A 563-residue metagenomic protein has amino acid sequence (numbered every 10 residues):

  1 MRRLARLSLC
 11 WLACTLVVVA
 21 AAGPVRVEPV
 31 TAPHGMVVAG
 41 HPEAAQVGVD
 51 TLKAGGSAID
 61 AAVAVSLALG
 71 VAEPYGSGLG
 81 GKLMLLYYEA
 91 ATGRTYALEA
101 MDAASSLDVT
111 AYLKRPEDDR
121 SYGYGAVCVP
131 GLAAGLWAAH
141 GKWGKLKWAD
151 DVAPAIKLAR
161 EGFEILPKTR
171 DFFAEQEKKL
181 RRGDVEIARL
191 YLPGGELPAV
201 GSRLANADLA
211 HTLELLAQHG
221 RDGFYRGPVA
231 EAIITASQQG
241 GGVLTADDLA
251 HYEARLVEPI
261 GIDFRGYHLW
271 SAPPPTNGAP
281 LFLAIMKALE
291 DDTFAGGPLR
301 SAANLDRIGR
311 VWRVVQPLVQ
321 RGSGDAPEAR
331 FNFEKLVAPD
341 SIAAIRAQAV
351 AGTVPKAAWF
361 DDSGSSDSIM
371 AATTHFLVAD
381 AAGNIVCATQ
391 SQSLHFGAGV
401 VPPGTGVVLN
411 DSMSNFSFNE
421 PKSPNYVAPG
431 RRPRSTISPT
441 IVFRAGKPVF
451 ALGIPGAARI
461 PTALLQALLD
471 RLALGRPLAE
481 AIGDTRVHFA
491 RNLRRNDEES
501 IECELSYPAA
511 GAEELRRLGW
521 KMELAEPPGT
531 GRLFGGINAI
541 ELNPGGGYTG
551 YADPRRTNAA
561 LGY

Functional and structural regions predicted by a protein language model:
L7-V19: Bacterial N-terminal signal peptides
G23-Q46, D50, A58-R226, A230-P273 (+4 more regions): Noncatalytic scaffold domains of N-terminal-nucleophile
A61-V65, A149-R160, E231-I233, R300-Q316 (+1 more regions): Short, well-structured alpha-helical segments that form the helix of a local strand-helix-strand
V71-Y96, V243-T245, N384-F450, L474 (+1 more regions): Active-site rim segments in enzyme catalytic domains, especially the processed small/beta chain of N-terminal
L256, M370-T373, S435-I437: Short, small/polar residue-rich loop motifs at catalytic or cofactor-binding pockets
W270-A279, L377, T389-V400, I454-P461: Glycine-rich phosphate/pyrophosphate-binding beta-alpha loops
D291-S391, T405, S412, E513 (+1 more regions): Internal maturation/activation junctions in enzymes
R431, L464, A473-T530: Extended C-terminal subregions enriched in glycine
